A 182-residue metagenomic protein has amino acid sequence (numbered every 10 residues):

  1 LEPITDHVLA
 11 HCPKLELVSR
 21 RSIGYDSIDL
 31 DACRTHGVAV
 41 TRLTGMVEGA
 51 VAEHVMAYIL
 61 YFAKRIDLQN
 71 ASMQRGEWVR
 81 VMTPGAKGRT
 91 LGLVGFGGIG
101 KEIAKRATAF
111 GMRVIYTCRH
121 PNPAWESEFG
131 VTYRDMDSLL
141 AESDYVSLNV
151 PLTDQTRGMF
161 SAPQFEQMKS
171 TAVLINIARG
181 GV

Functional and structural regions predicted by a protein language model:
L1-N70, P84: Phosphate/diphosphate ligand-binding glycine-rich loop within oxidoreductases
P3-D6, H120-V182: Rossmann-like adenosine-cofactor binding region
C12-L15, G111, S143, A172: Short, well-ordered alpha-helix to beta-strand connector turns
L15, K87-T90, A162, T171: Phosphate-coordination loops involved in phosphoryl transfer and adenosine-cofactor binding
Q69-E102, F129-T132: Glycine-rich NAD(P)-binding loop of Rossmann-like domains
A104, T108: Gly/Ala-rich phosphate-binding loop of Rossmann-like dinucleotide-binding domains, activating on the conserved
I115: Conserved beta-strand positions in the Rossmann-like core of class I SAM-dependent methyltransferases
